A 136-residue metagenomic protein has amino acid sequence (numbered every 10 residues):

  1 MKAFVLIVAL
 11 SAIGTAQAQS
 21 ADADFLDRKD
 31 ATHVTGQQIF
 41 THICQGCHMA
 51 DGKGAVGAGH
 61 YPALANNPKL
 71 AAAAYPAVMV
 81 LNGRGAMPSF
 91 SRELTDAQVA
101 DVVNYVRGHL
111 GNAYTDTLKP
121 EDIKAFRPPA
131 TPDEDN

Functional and structural regions predicted by a protein language model:
M1-F4: Positively charged n-region of N-terminal signal peptides that target proteins for export
V8-A18: Hydrophobic h-region of N-terminal signal peptides that target proteins for export in Gram-negative bacteria
Q17-I39, A55, N136: Electrostatic cytochrome c docking/interface patches
Q19-L26, D96-A97, D101-N136: Flexible coil segments in periplasmic/lumen-exposed cytochrome c-class electron-transfer proteins
T32, A72, P76, Q98-V99 (+1 more regions): Stable alpha-helical elements in mature extracytoplasmic
G36, F40-A50, V102: The canonical Cys-X-X-Cys-His
K53-E93: Gly/Gly-Pro-rich "capping" loops immediately C-terminal to redox-active cysteine motifs in periplasmic/lumenal
